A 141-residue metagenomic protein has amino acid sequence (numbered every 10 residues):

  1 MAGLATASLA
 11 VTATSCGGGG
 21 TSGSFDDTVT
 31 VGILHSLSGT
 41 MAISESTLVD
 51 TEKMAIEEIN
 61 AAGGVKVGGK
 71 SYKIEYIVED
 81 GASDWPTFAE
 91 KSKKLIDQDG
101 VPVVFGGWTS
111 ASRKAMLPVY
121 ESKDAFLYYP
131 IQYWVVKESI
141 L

Functional and structural regions predicted by a protein language model:
M1-T30, A61, V67-G68: Short, low-complexity disordered leader/linker segments with a strong preference for bacterial N-terminal type II
G23-F25, G32-K53, E79-P86, W108-T109: Extracytoplasmic "Venus flytrap"
D26-T28, S71-K73, E90, D99 (+1 more regions): Extracytoplasmic
S38-M41, A55-G63, I96-D99, F105-W108: Sec/Tat-exported extracytoplasmic proteins
D50-E75: Signal peptide-proximal N-terminal region of secreted/periplasmic/extracellular or secretory-lumen proteins
I77-V101: Short, well-structured alpha-helical segments in soluble
P86, V101-L141: Extracytoplasmic ligand/sensor domains, especially the bilobed periplasmic-binding protein
